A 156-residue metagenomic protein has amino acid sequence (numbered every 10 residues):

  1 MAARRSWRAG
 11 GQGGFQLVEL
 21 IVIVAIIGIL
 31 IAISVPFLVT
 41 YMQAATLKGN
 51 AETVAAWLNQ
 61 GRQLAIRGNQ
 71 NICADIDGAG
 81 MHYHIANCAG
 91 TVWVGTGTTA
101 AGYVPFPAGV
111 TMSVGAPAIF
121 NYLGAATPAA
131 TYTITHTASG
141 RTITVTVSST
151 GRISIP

Functional and structural regions predicted by a protein language model:
M1-F15, S154: N-terminal leader/signal peptides at the extreme start of proteins
R5-S6, K48, A89: Compositionally biased non-globular segments, especially hydrophobic aliphatic-rich helices of signal peptides
A9, L20-I23, I119, T146: Short, flexible coil/turn micro-motifs enriched in small/turn-prone residues
F15-Q63, G68: Aliphatic-rich helix starts adjacent to a transmembrane/signal segment
E52, L123-A125: Short, surface-exposed acidic/glycine-rich loop or hinge patches that mediate macromolecular interfaces
N71-Y122, A129, S139-S148, S154-P156: Type IV pilin-like appendage domain
Y132-H136: Short beta-strand segments that buttress and anchor functional surface loops
